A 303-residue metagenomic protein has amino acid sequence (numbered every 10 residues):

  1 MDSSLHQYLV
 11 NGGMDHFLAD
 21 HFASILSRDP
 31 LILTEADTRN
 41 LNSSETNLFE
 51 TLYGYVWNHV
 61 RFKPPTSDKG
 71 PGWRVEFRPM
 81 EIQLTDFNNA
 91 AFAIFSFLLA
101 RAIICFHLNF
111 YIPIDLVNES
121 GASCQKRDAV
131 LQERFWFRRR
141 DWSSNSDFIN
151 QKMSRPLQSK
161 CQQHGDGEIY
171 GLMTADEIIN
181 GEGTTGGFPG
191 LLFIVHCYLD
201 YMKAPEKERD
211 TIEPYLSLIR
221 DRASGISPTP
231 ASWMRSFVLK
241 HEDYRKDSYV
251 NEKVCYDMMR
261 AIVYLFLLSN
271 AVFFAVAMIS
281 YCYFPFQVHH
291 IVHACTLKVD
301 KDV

Functional and structural regions predicted by a protein language model:
M1-D302: C-terminal accessory/tail domains of diverse enzymes
